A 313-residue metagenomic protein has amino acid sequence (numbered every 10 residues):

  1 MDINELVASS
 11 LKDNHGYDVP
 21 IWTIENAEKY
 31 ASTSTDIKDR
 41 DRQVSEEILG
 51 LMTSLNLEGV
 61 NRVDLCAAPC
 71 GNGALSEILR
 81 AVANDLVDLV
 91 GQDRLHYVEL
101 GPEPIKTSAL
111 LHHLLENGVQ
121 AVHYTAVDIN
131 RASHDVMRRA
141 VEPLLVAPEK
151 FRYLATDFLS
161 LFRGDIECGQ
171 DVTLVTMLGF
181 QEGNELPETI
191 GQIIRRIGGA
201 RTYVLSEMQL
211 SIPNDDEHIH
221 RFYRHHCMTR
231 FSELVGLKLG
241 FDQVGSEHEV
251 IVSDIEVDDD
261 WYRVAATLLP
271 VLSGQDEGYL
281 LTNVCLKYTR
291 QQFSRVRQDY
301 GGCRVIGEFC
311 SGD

Functional and structural regions predicted by a protein language model:
M1-H96, I105-V122, V127-L154, G169-Q170 (+1 more regions): Rossmann-like AdoMet
L100: Conserved beta-strand/loop positions that form the S-adenosyl-L-methionine
L154-F162: Conserved SAM/SAH-binding loop
T173-M177: A conserved beta-strand element that flanks and buttresses the S-adenosyl-L-methionine
E182-A200: A short, conserved alpha-helix within the catalytic core of class I
G198-M208: Short glycine-dipeptide loop
M208-Q292: SAM-dependent methyltransferase
G278-D313: Conserved Class I S-adenosyl-L-methionine
